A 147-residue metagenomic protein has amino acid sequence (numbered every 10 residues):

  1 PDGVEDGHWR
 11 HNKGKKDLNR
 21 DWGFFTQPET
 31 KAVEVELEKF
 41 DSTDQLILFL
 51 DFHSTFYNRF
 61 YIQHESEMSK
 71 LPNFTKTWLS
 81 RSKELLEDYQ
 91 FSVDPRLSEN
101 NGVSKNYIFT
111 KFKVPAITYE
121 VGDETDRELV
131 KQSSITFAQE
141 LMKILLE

Functional and structural regions predicted by a protein language model:
P1-E84, D88-S92, A116-T118: Active-site/substrate-binding loop(s) of hydrolase catalytic cores
N19, F60-Q63, M68-S69, D94-E147: Active-site-adjacent mobile loop/cap segments within catalytic or ligand-binding domains
